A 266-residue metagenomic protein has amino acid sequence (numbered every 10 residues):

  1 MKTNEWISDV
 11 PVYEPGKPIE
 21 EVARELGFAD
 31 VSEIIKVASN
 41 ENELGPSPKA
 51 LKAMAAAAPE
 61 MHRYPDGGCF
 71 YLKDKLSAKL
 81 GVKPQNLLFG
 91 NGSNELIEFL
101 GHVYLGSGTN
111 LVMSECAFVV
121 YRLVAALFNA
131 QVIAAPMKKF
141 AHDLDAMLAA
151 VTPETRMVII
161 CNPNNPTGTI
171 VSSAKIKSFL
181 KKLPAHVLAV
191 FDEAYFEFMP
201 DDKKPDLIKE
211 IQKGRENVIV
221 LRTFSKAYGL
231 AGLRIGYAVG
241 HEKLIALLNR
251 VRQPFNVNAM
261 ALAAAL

Functional and structural regions predicted by a protein language model:
M1-R63: N-terminal "arm"/small-domain region of PLP-dependent enzymes with the aminotransferase-like
S32-E33, K83-L87, S107-N110, E154 (+3 more regions): Short acidic capping loops at alpha-helix termini that bridge into adjacent secondary structure
K36-A38, A134-A135, M157-P163, A189-E193: Short beta-strands and strand-loop turn motifs
H62-N110: Phosphate-binding glycine-rich loop
G68, N217-L266: PLP-dependent aminotransferase class I/II
V103-I160: PLP-dependent aminotransferase-like
L144-E154, P166-A189, E193-A227: Active-site pre-lysine segment of PLP-dependent enzymes
